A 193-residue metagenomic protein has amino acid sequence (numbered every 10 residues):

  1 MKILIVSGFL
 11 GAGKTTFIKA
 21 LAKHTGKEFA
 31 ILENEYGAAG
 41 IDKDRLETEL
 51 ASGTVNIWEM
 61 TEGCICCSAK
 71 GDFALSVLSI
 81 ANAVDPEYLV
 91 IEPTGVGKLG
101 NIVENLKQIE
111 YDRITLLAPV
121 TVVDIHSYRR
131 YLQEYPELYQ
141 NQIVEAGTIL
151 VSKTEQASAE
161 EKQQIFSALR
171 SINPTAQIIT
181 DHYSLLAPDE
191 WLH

Functional and structural regions predicted by a protein language model:
K2-S7, A12-L132: Nucleotide-state-sensitive switch-loop elements of NTP-binding domains
N34-Y36, T154, Y183: Short, ordered loop/turn segments at secondary-structure junctions
E35, E92, A146, S152 (+1 more regions): Residue-level signal for inorganic ion chemistry
N101-I102, E134-Y135, E161-I165: Residues at alpha-helix caps and immediate loop-helix transition turns in enzyme cores, especially N- and C-cap
P119, I149-L150: Short, well-ordered beta-strand core segments
Y128, E155-Q156: Short histidine/acidic/glycine/proline-rich micro-motifs that form metal- and phosphate-coordinating active-site loops
Q133-E145: Flexible active-site lid/hinge loop adjacent to a nucleotide/diphosphate and Mg2+-phosphate binding pocket
N141-I143, A157-H193: C-terminal accessory "lid"/substrate-recognition subdomains
